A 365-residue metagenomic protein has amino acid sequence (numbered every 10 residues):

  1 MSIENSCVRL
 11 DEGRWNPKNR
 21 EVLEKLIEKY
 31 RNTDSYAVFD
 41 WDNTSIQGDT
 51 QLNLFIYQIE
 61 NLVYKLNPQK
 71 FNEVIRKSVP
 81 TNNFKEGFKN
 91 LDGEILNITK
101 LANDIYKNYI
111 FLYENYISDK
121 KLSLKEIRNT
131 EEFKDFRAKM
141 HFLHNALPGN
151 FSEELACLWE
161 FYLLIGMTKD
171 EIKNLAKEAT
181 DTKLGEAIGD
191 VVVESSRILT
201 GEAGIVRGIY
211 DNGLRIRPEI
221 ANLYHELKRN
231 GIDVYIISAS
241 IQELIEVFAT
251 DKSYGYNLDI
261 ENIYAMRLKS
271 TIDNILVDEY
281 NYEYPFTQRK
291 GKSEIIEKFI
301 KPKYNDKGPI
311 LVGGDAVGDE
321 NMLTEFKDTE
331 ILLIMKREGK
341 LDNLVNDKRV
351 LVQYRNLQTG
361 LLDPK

Functional and structural regions predicted by a protein language model:
M1-W41, Q47-L101, I105, Y109 (+4 more regions): Non-catalytic pre-domain segments flanking phosphatase-related domains
S2-Y36, E131, N150-F151, M167-K365: C-terminal cap/substrate-recognition subdomain and adjoining C-terminal extension of metal-dependent phosphatase-like
S45, T50-Y57, K107-L214: Phosphate-/polyanion-interacting regions in eukaryotic proteins
